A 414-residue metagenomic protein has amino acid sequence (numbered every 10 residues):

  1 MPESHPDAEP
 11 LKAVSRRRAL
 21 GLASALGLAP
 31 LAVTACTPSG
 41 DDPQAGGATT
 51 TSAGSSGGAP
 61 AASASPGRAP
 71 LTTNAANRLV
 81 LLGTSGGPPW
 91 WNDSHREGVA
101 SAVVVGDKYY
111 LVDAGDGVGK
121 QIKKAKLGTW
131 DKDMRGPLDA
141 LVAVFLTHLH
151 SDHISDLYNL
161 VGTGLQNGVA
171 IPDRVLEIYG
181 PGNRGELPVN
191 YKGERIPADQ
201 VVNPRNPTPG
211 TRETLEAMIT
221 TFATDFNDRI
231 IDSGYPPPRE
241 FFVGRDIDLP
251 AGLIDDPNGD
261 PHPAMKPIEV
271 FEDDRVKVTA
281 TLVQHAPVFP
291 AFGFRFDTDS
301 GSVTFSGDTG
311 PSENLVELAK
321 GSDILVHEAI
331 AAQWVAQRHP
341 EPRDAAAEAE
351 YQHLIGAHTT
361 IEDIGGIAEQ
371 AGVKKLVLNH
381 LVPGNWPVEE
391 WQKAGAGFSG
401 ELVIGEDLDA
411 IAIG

Functional and structural regions predicted by a protein language model:
M1-V14, A25-V33: N-terminal secretory signal peptides
P10, A29-A32, D42-G293, D297-D299 (+1 more regions): Binuclear metal-dependent hydrolase catalytic cores
V14, S155, T359: Residue-level signal for the nucleotide or nucleotide-sugar donor/cofactor binding architecture
T37-S39: Bacterial signal peptide processing site
V112, S306-G307: Short His-Asn-centered micro-motif
P290-G293, D299-T304, G310-D409: Cap/insert and terminal regions of metallo-dependent hydrolase folds
